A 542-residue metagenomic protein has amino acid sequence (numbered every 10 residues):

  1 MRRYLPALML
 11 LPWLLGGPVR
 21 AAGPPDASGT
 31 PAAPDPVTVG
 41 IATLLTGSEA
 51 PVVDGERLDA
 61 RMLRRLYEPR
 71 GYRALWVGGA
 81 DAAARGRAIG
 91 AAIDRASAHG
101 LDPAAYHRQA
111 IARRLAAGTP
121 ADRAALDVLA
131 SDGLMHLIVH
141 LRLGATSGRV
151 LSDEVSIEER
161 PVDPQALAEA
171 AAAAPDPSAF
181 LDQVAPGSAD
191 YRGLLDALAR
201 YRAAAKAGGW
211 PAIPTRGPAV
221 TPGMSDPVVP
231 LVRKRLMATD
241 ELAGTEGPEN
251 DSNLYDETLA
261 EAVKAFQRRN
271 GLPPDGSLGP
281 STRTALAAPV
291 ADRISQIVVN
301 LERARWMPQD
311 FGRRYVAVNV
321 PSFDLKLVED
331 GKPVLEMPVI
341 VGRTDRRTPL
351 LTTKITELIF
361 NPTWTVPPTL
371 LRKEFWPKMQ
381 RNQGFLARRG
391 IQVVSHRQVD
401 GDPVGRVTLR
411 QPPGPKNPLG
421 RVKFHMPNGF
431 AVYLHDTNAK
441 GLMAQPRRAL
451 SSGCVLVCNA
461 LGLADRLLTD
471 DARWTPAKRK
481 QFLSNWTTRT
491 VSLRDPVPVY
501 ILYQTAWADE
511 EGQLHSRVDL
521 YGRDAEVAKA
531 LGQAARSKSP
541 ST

Functional and structural regions predicted by a protein language model:
M1-R3: Positively charged n-region of N-terminal signal peptides that target proteins for export
P6-G16: Bacterial N-terminal signal peptides
G17-A21: Sec/Tat signal peptide C-region and signal peptidase I cleavage site
A22-E159, E169: Cationic-aromatic interfacial patches
A22-R64, V128, D132-M135, V155-S156 (+1 more regions): Well-ordered beta-sheet/strand-loop patches within structured domains
